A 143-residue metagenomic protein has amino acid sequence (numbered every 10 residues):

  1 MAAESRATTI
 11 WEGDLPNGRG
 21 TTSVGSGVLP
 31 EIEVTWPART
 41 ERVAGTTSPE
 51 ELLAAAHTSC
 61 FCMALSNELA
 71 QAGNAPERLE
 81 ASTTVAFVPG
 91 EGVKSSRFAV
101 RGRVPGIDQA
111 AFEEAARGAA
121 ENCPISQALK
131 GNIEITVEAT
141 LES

Functional and structural regions predicted by a protein language model:
M1-A55, C62-S143: Extended beta-strand/beta-hairpin segments
